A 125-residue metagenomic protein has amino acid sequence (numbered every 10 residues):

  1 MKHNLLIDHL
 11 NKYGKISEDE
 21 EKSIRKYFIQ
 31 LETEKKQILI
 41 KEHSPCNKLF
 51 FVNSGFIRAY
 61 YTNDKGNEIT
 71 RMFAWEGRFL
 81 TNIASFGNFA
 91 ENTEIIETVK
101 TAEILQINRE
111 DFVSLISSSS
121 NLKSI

Functional and structural regions predicted by a protein language model:
M1-E32, A84-S85: Cyclic nucleotide-binding regulatory module and flanking cytosolic helices
Y13-I16, L31, T62, S118 (+1 more regions): Histidine kinase transmitter module recognition
F28, C46-N47: Short loop/turn microsegments at loop-to-beta-strand junctions
K36, N47-Y60, K65, G77: Glycine- and acidic-residue-biased ligand/ion/polar-headgroup-sensing regions
L39-S44: Short phosphate-coordinating micro-motif centered on Lys-Gly-acidic
T70-I125: Cyclic-nucleotide recognition modules
